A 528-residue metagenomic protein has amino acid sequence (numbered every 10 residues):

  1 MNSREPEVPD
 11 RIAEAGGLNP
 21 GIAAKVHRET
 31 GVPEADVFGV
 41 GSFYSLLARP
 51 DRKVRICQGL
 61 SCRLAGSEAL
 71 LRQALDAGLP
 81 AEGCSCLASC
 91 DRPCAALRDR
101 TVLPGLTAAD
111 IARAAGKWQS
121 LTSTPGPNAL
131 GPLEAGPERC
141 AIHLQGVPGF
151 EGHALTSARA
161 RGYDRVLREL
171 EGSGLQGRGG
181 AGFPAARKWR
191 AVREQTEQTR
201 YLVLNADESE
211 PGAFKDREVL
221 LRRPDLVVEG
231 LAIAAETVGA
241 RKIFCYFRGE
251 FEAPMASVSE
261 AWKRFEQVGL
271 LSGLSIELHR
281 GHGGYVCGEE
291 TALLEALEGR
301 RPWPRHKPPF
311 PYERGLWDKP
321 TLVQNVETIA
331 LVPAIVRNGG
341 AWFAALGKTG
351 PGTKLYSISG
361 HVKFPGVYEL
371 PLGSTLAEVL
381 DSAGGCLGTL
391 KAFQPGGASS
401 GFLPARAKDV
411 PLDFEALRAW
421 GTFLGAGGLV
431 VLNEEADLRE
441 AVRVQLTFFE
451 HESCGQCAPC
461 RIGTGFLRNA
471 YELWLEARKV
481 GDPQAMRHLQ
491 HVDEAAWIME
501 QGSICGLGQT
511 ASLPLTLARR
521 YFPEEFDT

Functional and structural regions predicted by a protein language model:
M1-T528: Feature of Fe-S/electron-transfer and energy-metabolism proteins that preferentially highlights extended coupling
